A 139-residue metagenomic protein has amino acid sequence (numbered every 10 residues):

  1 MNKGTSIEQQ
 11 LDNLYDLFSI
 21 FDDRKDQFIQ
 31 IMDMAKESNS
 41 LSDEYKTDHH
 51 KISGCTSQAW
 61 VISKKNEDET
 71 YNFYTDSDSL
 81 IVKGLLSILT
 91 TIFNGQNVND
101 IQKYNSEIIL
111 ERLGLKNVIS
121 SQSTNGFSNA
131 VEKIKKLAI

Functional and structural regions predicted by a protein language model:
G4-Q58, K65-D68, E111-I139: N-terminal intrinsically disordered, cationic/polar leader segments that include organellar targeting peptides
D16, T90, V98: Generic anion/oxyanion-binding catalytic loop in active/binding sites
K64-S79, T90-N94: Conserved interaction-surface patches within small, structured recognition/assembly domains
D76, S87-T90, K103-S106: "Short basic amphipathic alpha-helical interaction patches in structured regions
D78, I88-N94, L113, S121 (+1 more regions): Feature captures hydrophobic
V82-L85: Short Cys/His-based metal-binding microdomains
Q96-R112: Glycine-rich phosphate/pyrophosphate-binding loops and their adjacent beta-strand/loop elements at enzyme active sites
